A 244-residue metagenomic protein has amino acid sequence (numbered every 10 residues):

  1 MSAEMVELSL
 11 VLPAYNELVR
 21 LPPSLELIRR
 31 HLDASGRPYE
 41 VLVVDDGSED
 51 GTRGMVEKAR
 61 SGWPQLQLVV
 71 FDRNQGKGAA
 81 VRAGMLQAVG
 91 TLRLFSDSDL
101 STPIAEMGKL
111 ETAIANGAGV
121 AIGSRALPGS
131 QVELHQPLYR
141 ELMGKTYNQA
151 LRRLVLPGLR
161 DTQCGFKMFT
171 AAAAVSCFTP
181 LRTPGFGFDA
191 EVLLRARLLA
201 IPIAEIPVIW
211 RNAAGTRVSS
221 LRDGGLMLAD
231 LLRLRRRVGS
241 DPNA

Functional and structural regions predicted by a protein language model:
M1-E7, Q149, L156-P157, P180-A244: Hydrophobic helical membrane-anchoring modules
M1-R30, R37: N-proximal low-complexity "stem/linker" segments adjacent to membrane-targeting elements
E17-R20, S48, K77, P103: Donor nucleotide-sugar binding loop of glycosyltransferases
V19-P23, D50-A59: Acidic helix N-cap motif at the loop->helix transition within catalytic regions of sugar-transfer enzymes
Y39-L42, R53-Q87: Conserved donor nucleotide-binding strand/loop of the catalytic core
D45-G54, L100: A conserved acidic beta->alpha catalytic loop
F71-Q87, L92, I104-F186, N212-R222 (+1 more regions): Acceptor/aglycone-binding surface of glycosyltransferases and processive sugar-polymer synthases
